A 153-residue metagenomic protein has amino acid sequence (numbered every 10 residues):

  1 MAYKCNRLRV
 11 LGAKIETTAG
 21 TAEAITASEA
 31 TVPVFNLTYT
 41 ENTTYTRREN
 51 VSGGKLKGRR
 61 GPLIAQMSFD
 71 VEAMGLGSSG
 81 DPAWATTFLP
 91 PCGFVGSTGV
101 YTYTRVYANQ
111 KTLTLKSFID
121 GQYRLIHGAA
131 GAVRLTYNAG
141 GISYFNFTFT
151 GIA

Functional and structural regions predicted by a protein language model:
M1-A153: Signature of extracytoplasmic/envelope-associated structural regions
